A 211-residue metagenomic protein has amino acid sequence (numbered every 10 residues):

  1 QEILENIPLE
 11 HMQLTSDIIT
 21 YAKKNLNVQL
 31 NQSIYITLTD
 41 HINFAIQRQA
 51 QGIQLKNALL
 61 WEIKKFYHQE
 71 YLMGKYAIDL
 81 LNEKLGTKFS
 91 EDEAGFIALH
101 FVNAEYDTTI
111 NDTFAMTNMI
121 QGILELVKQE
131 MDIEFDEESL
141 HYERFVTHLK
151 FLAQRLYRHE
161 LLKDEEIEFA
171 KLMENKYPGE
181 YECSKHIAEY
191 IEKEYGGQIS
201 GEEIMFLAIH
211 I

Functional and structural regions predicted by a protein language model:
Q1-I211: A cross-family "folded-core" feature that marks the main globular domain of proteins
